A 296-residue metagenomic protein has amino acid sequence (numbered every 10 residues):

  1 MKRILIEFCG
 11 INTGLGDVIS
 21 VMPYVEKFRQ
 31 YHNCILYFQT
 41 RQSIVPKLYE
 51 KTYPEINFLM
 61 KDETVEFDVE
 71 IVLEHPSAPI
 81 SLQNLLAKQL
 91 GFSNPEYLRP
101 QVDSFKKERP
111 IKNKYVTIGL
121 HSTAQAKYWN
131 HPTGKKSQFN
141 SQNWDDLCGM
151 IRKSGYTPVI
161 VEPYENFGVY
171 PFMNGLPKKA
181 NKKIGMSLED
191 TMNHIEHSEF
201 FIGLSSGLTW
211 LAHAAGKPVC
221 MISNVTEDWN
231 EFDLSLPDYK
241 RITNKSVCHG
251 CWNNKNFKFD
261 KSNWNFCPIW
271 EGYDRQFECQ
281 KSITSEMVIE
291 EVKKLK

Functional and structural regions predicted by a protein language model:
M1-K296: Catalytic machinery of carbohydrate-active enzymes, primarily nucleotide-sugar-dependent glycosyltransferases
